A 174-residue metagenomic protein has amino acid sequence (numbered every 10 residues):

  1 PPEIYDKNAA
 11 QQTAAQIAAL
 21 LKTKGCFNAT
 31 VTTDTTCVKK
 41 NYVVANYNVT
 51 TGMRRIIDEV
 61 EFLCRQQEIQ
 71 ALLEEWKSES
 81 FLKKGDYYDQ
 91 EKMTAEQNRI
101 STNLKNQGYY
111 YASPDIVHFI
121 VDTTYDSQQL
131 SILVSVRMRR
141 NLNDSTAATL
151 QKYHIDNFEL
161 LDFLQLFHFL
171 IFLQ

Functional and structural regions predicted by a protein language model:
P1-Q174: Periplasmic polypeptide-binding modules associated with outer-membrane biogenesis and secretion
